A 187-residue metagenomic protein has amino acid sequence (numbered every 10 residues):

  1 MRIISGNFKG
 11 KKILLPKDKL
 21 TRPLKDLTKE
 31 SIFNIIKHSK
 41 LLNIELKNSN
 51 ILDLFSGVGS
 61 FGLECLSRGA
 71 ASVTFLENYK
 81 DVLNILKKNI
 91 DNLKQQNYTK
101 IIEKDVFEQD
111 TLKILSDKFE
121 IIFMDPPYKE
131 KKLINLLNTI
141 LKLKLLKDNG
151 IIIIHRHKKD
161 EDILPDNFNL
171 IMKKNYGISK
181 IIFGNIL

Functional and structural regions predicted by a protein language model:
M1-L187: Class I S-adenosyl-L-methionine-dependent methyltransferase catalytic core
